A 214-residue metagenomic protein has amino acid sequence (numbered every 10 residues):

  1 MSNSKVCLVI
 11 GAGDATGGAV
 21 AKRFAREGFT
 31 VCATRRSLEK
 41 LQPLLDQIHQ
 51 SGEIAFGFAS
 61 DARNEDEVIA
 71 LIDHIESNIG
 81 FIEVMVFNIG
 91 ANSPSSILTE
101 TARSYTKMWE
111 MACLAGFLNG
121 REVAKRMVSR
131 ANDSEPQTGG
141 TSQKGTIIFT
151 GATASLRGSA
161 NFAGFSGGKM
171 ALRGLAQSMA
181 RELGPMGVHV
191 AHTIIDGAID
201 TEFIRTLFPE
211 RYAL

Functional and structural regions predicted by a protein language model:
S2, S51-F56, D73-F87, S93: A glycine-rich helix->loop->beta "capping" turn within Rossmann-like NAD(P)(H)-dependent oxidoreductase domains
G13-D14: Conserved glycine-rich cofactor-binding loop
F29-P43: Conserved glycine-rich Rossmann-like NAD(P)H-binding loop of the short-chain dehydrogenase/reductase
E39, A59-L71, A102: The beta1-alpha1 cofactor-binding region of Rossmann-like NAD(H)/NADP(H)-dependent oxidoreductases
L71, V86, N119-V123: Hydrophobic positions on the long internal alpha-helix of Rossmann-like NAD(P)-dependent oxidoreductase domains
A91, L98-L118, I148, L172: Catalytic Tyr-X3-Lys loop
M111-T141: Amphipathic alpha-helical dimer-interface segment in Rossmann-like NAD(P)H-dependent oxidoreductases
D133-A171, A176-Q177, R181-G184: Catalytic loop of short-chain dehydrogenase/reductase
